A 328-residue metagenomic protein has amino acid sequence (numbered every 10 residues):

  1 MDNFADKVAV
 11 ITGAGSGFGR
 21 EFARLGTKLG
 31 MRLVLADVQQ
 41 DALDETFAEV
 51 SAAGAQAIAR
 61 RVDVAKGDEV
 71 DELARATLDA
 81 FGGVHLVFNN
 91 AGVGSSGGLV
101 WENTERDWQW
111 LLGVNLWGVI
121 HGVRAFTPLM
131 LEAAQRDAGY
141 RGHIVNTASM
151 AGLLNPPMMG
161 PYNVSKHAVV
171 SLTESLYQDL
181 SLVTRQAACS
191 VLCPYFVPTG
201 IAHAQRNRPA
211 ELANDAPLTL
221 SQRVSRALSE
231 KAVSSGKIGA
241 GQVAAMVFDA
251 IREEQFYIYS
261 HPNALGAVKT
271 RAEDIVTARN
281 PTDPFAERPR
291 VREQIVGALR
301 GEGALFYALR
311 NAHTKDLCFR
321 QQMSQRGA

Functional and structural regions predicted by a protein language model:
D2-V34: Canonical Rossmann dinucleotide-binding motif of NAD(H)/NADP(H)-dependent dehydrogenases/reductases, specifically
L29-E45: Conserved glycine-rich Rossmann-like NAD(P)H-binding loop of the short-chain dehydrogenase/reductase
Q40-D41, R61-E72, E105: The beta1-alpha1 cofactor-binding region of Rossmann-like NAD(H)/NADP(H)-dependent oxidoreductases
G98-V100, T104-W110: Substrate-binding pocket helix/loop in short-chain dehydrogenase/reductase
V123, S165: Active-site helix of classical SDR
S149: Residue(s) in the substrate-gating loop at a strand-loop-helix junction that position the organic substrate next
L182-P262: SDR active-site lid
